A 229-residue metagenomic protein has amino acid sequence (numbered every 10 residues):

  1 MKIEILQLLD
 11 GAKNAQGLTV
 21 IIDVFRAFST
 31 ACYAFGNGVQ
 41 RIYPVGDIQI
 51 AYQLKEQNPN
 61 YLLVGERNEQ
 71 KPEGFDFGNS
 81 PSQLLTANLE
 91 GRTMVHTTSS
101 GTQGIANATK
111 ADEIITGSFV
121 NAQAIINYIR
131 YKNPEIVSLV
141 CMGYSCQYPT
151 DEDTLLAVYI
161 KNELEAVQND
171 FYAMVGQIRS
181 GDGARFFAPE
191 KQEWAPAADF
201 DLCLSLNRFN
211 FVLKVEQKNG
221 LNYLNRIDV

Functional and structural regions predicted by a protein language model:
E4-N14: A short acidic-Thr-Gly-centered motif at the start of a beta-strand
D10-A12, T19-Y33: Short acidic, Gly/Ser-rich segments with clustered Asp/Glu that frequently serve as metal-coordination loops in enzyme
Q16-T19, G38-I42, N60, G91-M94 (+1 more regions): Short active-site oxyanion
I21-I22, V64-E66, H96-T98, G117 (+1 more regions): Short beta-strand segments
Q40-N68: A short aromatic-anchored loop/beta-hairpin motif
Y52-Q53, E66-F75, N79, Q83: A metal-dependent hydrolase metal-coordination microenvironment
N58, D76-E113, N127, K132 (+1 more regions): Long, charged alpha-helical interface segments
